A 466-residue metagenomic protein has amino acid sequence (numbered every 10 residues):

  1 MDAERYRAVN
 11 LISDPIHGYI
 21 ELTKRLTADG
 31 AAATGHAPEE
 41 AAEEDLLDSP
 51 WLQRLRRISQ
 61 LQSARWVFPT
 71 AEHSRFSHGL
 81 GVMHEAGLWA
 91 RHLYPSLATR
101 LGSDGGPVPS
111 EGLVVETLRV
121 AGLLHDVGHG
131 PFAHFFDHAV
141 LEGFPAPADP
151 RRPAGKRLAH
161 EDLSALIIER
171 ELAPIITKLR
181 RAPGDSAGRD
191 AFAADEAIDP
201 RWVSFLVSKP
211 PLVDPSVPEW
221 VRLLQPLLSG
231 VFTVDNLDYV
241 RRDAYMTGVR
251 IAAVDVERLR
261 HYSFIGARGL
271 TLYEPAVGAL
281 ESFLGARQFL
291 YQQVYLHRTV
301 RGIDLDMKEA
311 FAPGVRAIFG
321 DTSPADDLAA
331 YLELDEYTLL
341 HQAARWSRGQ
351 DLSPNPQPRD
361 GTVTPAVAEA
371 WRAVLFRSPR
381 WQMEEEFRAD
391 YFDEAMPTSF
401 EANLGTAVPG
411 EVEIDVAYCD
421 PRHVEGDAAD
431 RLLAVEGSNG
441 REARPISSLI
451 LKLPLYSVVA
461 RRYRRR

Functional and structural regions predicted by a protein language model:
M1-V120, G128-E384: Sequence-structural signature of the catalytic-core scaffold of metal-dependent phosphohydrolases that act on
T299, K308, I318-R466: Terminal helices and disordered tails flanking the catalytic cores of nucleotide-processing hydrolases
